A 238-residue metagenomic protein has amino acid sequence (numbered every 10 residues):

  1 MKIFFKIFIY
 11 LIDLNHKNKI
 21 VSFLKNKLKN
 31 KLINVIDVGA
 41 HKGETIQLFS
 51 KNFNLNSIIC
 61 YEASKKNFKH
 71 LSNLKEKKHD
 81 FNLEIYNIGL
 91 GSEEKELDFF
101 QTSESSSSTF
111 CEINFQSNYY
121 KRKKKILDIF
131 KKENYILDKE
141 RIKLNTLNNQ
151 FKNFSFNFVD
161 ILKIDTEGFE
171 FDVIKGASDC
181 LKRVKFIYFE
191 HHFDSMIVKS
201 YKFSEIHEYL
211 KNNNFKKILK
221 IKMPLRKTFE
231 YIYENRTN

Functional and structural regions predicted by a protein language model:
M1-N238: Phosphate/nucleotide-binding beta-alpha loop and adjacent structural elements of enzyme active sites
